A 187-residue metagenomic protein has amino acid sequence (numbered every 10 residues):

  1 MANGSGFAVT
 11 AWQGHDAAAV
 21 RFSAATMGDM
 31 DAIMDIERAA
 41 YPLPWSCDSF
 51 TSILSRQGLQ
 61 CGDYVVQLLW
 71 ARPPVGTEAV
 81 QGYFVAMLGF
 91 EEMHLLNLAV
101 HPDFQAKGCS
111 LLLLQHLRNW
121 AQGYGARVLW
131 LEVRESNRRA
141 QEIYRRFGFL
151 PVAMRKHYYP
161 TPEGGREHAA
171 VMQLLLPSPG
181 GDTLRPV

Functional and structural regions predicted by a protein language model:
A2, F7, W130-E132, R145 (+1 more regions): Conserved catalytic-core motifs of GNAT/GCN5-like acyltransferases
A2-D16, R21-Q105, L111-H116, W120 (+2 more regions): Acetyl-CoA-dependent GNAT
A17, E91, N137, Y159-R166: Short acidic/glycine-enriched loop/turn segments that link adjacent beta-strands
A39, Q81, E142, K156-H157: Intrinsically disordered, low-complexity segments enriched in small/polar residues
C47, T51, E135-S136, Y158-Y159: Conserved beta-strand edge residues that scaffold enzyme active sites
R56-L59, A140, E163-G164: Short Asp/Glu-rich motifs
H101-Q115, Q122-Y124, V128, R134-E142 (+2 more regions): Conserved glycine-rich acetyl-CoA-binding loop
